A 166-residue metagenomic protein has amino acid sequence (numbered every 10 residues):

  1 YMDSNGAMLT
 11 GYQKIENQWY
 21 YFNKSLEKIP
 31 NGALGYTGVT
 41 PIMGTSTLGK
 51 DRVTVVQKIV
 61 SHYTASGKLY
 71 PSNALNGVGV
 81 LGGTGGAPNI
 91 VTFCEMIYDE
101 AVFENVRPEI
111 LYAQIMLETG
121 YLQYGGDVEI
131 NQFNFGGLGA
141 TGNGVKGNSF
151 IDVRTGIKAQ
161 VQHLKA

Functional and structural regions predicted by a protein language model:
Y1-I42: Extracellular adhesion/carbohydrate-binding repeat motifs centered on closely spaced tryptophans
G35-A166: Catalytic cores of secreted/periplasmic lytic hydrolases that degrade extracellular macromolecules
